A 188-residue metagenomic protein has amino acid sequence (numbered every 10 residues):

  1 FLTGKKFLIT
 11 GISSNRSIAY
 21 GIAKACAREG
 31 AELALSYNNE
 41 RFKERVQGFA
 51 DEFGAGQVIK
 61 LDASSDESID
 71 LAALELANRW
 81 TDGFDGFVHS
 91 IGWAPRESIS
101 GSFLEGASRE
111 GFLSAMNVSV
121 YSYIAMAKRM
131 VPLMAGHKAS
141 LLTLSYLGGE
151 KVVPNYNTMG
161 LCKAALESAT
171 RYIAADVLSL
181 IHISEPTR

Functional and structural regions predicted by a protein language model:
L2-L35: Canonical Rossmann dinucleotide-binding motif of NAD(H)/NADP(H)-dependent dehydrogenases/reductases, specifically
K6-I9, F84-G92: Conserved hydrophobic beta-strands of the Rossmann-like cofactor-binding core in SDR/related NAD(P)H-dependent
G11-I18, K24, G92-S179: Catalytic loop of short-chain dehydrogenase/reductase
N39-F42: Helix N-cap at the beta1-alpha1 junction of Rossmann-like dinucleotide-binding domains, i.e., the first residues
A50-E67: Rossmann-fold cofactor-recognition segment
S64-R79: Conserved Rossmann-fold cofactor-binding substructure of NAD(P)-dependent oxidoreductases
G83-F84, F112: Local beta-strand N-terminus motif with an aromatic residue
S179-R188: Residue-level detector of conserved catalytic or cofactor/ligand-binding positions in enzyme active sites
